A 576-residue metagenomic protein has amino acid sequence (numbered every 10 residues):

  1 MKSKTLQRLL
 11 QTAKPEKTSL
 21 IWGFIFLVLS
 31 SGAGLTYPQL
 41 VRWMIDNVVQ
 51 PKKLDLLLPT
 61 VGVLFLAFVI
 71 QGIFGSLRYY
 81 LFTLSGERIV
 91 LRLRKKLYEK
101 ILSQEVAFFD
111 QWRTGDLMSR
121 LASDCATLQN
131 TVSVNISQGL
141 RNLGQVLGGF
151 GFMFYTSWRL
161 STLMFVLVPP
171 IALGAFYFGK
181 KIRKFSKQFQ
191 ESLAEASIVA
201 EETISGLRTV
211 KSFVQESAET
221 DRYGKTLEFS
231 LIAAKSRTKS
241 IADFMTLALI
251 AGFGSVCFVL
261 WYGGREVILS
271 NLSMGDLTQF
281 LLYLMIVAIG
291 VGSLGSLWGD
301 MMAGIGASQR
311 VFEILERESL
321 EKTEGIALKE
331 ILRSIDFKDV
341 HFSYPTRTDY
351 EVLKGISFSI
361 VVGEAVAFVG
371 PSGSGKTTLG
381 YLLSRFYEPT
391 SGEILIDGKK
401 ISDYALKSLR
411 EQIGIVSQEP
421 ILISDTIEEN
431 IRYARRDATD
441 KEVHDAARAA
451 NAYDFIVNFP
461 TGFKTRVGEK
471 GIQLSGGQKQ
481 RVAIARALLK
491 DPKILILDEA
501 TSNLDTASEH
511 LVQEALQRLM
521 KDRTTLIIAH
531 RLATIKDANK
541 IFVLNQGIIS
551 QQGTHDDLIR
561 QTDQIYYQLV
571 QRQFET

Functional and structural regions predicted by a protein language model:
M1-Y37, V49-V63, R78-G86, L93 (+11 more regions): Membrane-integrated ABC transporters
K4-T5, A13, F82, K100-L147 (+1 more regions): Juxtamembrane loop-to-helix connectors within ABC transporter transmembrane domains
P15, S19-G32, I70, V134-Q188 (+1 more regions): Transmembrane helices of ABC transporter permease
V63-Q71, G75, V168-A175, I241-S255 (+1 more regions): Hydrophobic alpha-helical segments in the permease module
E87, K95-S119, S123-C125, I198-R222 (+4 more regions): Short intracellular "coupling" helices and adjacent cytoplasmic loop segments at the cytosolic face of multi-pass
V106-A107, S123-V132, I136, L140 (+6 more regions): An intracellular "coupling" helix at the cytosolic face of ABC transporter transmembrane type-1 domains
S212-Q215, K239, V287-I314: Cytosolic ends of transmembrane helices, especially the final helix of ABC transmembrane type-1 domains
E330-T576: ABC-type nucleotide-binding domain
